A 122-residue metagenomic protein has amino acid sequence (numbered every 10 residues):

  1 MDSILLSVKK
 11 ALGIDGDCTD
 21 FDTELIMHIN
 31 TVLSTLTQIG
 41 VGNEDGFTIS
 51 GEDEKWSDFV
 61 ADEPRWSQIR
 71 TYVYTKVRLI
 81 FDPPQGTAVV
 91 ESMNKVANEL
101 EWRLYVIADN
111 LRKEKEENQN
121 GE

Functional and structural regions predicted by a protein language model:
M1-R65, Y105-E122: Conserved short "hinge" loops at termini or chain/domain junctions
F59-E122: Short loop/turn elements at secondary-structure junctions
